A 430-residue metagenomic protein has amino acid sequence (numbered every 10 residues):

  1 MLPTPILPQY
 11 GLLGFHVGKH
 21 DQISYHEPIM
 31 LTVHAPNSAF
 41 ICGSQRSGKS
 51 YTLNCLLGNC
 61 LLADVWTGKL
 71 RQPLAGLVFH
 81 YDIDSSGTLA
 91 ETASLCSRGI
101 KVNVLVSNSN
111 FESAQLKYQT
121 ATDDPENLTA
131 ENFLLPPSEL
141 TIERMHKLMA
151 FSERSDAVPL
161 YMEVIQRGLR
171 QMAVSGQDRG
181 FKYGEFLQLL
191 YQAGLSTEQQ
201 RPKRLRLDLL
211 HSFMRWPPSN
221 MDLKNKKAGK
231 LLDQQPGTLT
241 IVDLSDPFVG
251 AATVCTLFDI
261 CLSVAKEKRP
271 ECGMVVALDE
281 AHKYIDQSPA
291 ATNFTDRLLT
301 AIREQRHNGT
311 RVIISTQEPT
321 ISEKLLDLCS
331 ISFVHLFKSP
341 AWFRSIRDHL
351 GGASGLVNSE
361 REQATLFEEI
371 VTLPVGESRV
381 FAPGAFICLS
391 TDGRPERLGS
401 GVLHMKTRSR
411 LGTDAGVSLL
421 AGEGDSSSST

Functional and structural regions predicted by a protein language model:
M1-D21, A90, L209, N225 (+2 more regions): Eukaryote-specific, low-hydrophobicity, charge-rich regions
M1-R46, T52, L56-P73, T295-D296: Basic- and hydrophobic-enriched, low-structure N-terminal and domain-boundary segments that flank ATP-binding catalytic
P3-P5, G11-H20, M30-H34, L95-V104 (+9 more regions): A structure-centric feature marking long, well-folded core domains of fungal metabolic enzymes and membrane transporters
P36, L57-R303, H307-T310, E369-P374 (+1 more regions): P-loop NTPase motor domains
C42, R46-K49, G250-C255, A290-T295 (+1 more regions): Alpha-helix N-cap/helix-initiation motif
C42-G43, F79-H80, L244, L278-D279 (+2 more regions): Short His-Asn-centered micro-motif
N293-T295, L299-R394: Conserved ATP-driven motor cores of ASCE-family P-loop NTPases powering translocation/secretion/packaging/pilus
T372-T430: Conserved P-loop NTPase motor module
